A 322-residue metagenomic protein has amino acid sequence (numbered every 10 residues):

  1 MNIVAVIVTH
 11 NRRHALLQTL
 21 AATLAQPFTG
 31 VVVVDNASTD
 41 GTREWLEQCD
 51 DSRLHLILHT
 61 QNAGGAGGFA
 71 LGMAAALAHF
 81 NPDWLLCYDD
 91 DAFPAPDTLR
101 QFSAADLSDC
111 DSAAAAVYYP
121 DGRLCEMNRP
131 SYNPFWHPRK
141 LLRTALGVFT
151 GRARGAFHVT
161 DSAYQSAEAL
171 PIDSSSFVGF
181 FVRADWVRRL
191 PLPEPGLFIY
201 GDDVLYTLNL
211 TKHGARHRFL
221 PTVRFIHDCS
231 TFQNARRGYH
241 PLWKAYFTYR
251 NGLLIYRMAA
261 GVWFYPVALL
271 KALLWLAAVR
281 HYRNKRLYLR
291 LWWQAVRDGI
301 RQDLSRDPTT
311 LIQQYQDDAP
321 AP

Functional and structural regions predicted by a protein language model:
N11-A25: Short, well-formed alpha-helical segments that are part of the catalytic scaffolds of diverse glycosyltransferases
D35-E44, Q61, A92-A95: A conserved acidic beta->alpha catalytic loop
H59-H79: Glycine-rich, basic loop-to-helix element that forms the pyrophosphate-binding segment of sugar-nucleotide handling
N81-D91: Short beta-strand-to-loop acidic/aromatic patch adjacent to the donor-nucleotide binding site
D97-H137: Conserved donor NDP-sugar-binding/catalytic core segment of glycosyltransferases
N133-D173: Short, flexible, basic/aromatic active-site loop/helix in glycosyltransferases
L170, L208, K212-W293: Active-site-adjacent helix/loop segment of glycosyltransferases that harbors family-specific signature motifs
S174-S175, G179-L192, G196-V223: A short, conserved alpha-helix in the catalytic core of glycosyltransferases
